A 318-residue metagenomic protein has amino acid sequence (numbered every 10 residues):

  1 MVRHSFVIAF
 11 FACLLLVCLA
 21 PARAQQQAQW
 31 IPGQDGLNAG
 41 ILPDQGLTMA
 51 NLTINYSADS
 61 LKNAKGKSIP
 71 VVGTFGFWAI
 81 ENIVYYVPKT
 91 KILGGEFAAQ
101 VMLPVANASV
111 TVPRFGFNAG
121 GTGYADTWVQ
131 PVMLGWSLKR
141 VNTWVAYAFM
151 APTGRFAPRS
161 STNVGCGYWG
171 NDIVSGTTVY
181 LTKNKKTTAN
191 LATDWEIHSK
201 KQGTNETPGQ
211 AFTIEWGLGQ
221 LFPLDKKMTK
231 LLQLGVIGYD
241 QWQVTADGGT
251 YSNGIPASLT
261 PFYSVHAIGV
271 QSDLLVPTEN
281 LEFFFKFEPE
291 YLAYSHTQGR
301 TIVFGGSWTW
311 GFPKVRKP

Functional and structural regions predicted by a protein language model:
L19-A24: Sec/Tat signal peptide C-region and signal peptidase I cleavage site
Q25-Q26, A39-G46, P88-A98, W136-T143 (+5 more regions): Short loop/turn motifs that connect adjacent beta-strands in outer-membrane beta-barrel proteins
Q26-Q27, Y56-A79, P113-G120: Surface-exposed strand-loop-strand hairpins of Gram-negative outer-membrane beta-barrel proteins
Q29, K62, S68, G203-P318: Outer membrane beta-barrel transmembrane domains
A39, N51, N82-P88, V129-W136 (+5 more regions): Residues on the lipid-exposed face of transmembrane beta-strands in outer-membrane beta-barrel proteins
M49-S57, A99-N107, V145-A151, L191-I197 (+4 more regions): Transmembrane beta-barrel strands of outer-membrane/channel proteins
T74-I80, N118-W128, G165-N171, E206-I214 (+3 more regions): Residues that define the transmembrane beta-barrel architecture of outer-membrane proteins
F75-S137: Long, hydrophobic/aromatic-enriched structural stretches that serve as scaffold segments
